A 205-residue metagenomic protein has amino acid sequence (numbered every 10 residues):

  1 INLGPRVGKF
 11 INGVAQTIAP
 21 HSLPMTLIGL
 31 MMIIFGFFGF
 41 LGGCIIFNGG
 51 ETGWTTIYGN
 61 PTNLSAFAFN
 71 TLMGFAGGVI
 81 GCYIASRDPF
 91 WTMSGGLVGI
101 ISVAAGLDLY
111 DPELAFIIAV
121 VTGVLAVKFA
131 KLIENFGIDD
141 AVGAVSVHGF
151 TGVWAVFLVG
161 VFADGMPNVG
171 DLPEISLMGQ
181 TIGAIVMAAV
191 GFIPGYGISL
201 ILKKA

Functional and structural regions predicted by a protein language model:
I1-K204: Hydrophobic alpha-helical transmembrane bundles of multi-pass membrane proteins
